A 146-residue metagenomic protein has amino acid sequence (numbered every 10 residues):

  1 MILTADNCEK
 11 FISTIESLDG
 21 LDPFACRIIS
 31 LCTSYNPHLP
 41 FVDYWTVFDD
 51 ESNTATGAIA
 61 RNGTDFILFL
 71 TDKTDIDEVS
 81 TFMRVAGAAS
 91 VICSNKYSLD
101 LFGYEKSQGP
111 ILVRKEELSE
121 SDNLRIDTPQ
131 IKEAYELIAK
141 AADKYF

Functional and structural regions predicted by a protein language model:
M1-R27, P110-F146: Short amphipathic alpha-helix that is part of the acyltransferase structural core
I2-L3, D19-A86: Conserved donor-binding loop and adjoining core beta-sheet/short helix segment in diverse acyl/aminoacyl transferases
I15-D19, C32, M83-A86, L101-F102 (+1 more regions): Hydrophobic, Leu/Ile/Phe/Ala-enriched alpha-helical segments that form helix-helix packing faces
A55-P129: Acyl-donor-binding surface of acyltransferase catalytic domains
